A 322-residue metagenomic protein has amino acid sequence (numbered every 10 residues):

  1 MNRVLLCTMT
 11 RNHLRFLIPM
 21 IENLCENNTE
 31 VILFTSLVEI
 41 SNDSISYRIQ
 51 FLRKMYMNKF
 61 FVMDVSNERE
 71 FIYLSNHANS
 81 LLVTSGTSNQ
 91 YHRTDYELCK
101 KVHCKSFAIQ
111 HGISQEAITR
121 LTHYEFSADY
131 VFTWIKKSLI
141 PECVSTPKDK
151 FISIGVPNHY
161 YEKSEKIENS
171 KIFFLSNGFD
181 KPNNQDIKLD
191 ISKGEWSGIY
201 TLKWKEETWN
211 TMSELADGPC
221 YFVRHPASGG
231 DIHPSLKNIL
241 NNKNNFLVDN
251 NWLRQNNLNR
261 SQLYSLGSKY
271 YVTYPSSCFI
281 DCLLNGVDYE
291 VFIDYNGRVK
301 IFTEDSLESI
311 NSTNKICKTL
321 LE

Functional and structural regions predicted by a protein language model:
M1-R11, F174-N177: Nucleotide-activated donor-dependent transferases that construct or modify glycoconjugates
R3, S80-V83, Y130, K171 (+2 more regions): Structural motif
L5-E26, F34-Y161, S228-G229, R260 (+1 more regions): Active-site and donor-binding regions of nucleotide-sugar-utilizing enzymes
R15-F16, H159-I239: Conserved catalytic-core segment of nucleotide-activated headgroup transferases in glycan assembly
F34-I40, I45-K54, N58, W209-N256 (+1 more regions): Catalytic donor nucleotide-activated moiety binding site of glycosyltransferases and closely related
R48, H123, S164-F174, N257-L266 (+1 more regions): Short, surface-exposed amphipathic charged segments that create phosphate/polyanion-binding patches used for binding
Q255-I301: A donor-sugar binding/catalytic signature common to diverse glycosyltransferases and related nucleotide-sugar
K300-E322: Leloir-type glycosyltransferase catalytic cores
